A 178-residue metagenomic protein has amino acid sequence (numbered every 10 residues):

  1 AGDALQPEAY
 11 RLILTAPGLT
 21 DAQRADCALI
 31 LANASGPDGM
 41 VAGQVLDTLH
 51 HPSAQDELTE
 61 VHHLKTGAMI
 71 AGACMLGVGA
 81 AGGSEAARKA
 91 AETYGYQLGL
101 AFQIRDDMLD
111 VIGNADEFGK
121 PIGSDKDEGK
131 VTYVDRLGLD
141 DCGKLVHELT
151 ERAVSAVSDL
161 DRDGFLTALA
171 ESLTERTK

Functional and structural regions predicted by a protein language model:
A1-S155, R162-T174: Mg2+-dependent prenyl diphosphate-binding active-site environment of isoprenoid biosynthetic enzymes
